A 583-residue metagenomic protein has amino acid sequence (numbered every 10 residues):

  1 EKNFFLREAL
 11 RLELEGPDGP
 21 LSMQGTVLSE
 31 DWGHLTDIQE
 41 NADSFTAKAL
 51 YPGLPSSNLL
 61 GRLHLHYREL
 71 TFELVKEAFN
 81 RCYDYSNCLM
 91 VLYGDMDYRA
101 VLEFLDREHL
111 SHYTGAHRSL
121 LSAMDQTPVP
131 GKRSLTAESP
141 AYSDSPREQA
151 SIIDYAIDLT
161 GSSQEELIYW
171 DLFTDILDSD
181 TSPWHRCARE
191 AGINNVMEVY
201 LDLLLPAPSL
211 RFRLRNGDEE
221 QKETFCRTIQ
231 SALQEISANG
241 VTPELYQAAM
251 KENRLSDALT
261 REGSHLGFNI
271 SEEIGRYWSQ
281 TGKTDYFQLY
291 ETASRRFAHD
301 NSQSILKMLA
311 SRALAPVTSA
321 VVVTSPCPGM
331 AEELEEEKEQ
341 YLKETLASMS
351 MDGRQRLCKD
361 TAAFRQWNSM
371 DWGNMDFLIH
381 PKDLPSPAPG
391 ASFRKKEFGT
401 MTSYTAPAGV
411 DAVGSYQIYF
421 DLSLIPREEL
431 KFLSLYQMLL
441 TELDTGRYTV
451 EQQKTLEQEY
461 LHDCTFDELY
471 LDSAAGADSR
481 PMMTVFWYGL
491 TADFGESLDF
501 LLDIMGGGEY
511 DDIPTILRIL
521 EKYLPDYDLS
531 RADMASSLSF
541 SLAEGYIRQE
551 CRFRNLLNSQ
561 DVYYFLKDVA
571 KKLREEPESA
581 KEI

Functional and structural regions predicted by a protein language model:
E1, Q164-L177, D411-L456, D499-L501: Active/ligand-binding-proximal structured segments within catalytic/core domains that scaffold catalytic residues
E1-A78, D178, W184-R186, M197-V199 (+3 more regions): Acidic/histidine-enriched segments that form metal/cofactor-coordinating and catalytic pocket/exosite environments
N58, N80-S86, P146-Q149, D202-P208 (+3 more regions): Short, flexible turn/loop "capping" segments at secondary-structure junctions
L89-A150, L342-L357: An aromatic/glycine/proline-enriched structural segment found at the starts of mature extracellular/organellar domains
L89-G94, A249-A406, Y419, A535-I583: C-terminal regions of mature proteins
G94-Y98, L159-S162, R213-Q221, L233-S237 (+4 more regions): A generic structural motif
D144-D154, S162-Q164, P387-K431: Active-site-adjacent "gating/activation" loops or surface patches in catalytic cores
D154-A156, L177-N216, Q458-L471: A structural supersecondary motif
